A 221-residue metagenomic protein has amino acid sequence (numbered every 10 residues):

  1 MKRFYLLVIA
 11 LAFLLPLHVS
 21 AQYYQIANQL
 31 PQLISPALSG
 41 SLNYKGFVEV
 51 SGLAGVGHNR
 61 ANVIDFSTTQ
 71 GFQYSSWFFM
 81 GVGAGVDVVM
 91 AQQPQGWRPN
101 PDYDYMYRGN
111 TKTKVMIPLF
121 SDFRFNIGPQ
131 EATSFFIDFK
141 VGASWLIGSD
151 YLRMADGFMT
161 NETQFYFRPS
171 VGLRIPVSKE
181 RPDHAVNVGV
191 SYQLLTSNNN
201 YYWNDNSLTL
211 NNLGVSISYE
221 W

Functional and structural regions predicted by a protein language model:
M1-S39: Cleavable N-terminal export/targeting peptides
Y23-I26, W97-M106, T111-K112, M116-P118 (+2 more regions): A short, hydrophobic/aromatic-rich structural module that often spans a beta strand with its adjoining loop
I34, L53-V56, F66-T69: Short secondary-structure capping/turn segments at boundaries of alpha-helices and beta-strands
L42-G52, R60, T69-S170, R174-E180: Gram-negative (and chloroplast) outer-membrane scaffold detector with strong preference for beta-barrel transmembrane
A54-I64, E131, Y201-L210: Solvent-exposed loop/turn segments connecting transmembrane beta-strands in outer-membrane beta-barrel proteins
N62-S67, S216: Surface-exposed flexible segments
Q93-P94, F158-W221: Predominantly the C-terminal beta-signal and adjacent terminal strand-loop region of outer-membrane beta-barrel
